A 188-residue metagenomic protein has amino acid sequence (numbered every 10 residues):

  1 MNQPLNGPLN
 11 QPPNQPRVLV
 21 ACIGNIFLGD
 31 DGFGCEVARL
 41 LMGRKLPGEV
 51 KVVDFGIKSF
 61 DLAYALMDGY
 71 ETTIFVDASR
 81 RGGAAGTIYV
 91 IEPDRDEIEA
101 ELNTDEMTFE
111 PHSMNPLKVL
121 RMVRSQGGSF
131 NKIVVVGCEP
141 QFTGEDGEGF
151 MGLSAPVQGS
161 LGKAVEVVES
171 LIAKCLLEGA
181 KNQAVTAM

Functional and structural regions predicted by a protein language model:
P8, L62-Y64, R124-Q126: Short, flexible, glycine/charge-rich loop motifs used to bind or transfer phosphoryl groups or to couple energy/partner
N14-A21, F27-G29, F33-E97: Nucleotide and nucleotide-moiety/phosphate-recognizing core
C22-I23, G83-G86, F109, E148 (+1 more regions): Residue-level signal for pocket-adjacent positions within structured domains
N25-I26, E139: Residue-level signal for short, function-critical loop segments
G32, E36, I57, G83 (+3 more regions): Conserved active-site and cofactor/substrate-binding residues in soluble primary-metabolism enzymes
S79-K132: Helix-loop-strand module that forms the ligand-binding subsite of alpha/beta enzymes
E106-T108, P116-M188: Phosphate-binding/catalytic loops
